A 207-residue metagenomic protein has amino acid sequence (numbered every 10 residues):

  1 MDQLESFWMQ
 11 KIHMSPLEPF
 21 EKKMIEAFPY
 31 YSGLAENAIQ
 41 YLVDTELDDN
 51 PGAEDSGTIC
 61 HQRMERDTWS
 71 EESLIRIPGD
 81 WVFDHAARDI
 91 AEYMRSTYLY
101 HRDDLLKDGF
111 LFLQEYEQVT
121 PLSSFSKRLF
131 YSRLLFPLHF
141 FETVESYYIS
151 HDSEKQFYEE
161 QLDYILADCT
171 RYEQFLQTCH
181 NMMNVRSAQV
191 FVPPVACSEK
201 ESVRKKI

Functional and structural regions predicted by a protein language model:
M1-I59, L111, E160-D163: ATP-dependent phospho-/nucleotidyl transfer catalytic cores
M24, G57, F83-A86, L105 (+1 more regions): Active-site-proximal structural scaffolding
E36, Q40, D44-L47, E65-S70 (+2 more regions): Short helix-capping and hinge/turn segments at secondary-structure transitions, especially at repeat and domain
Y41-I90: Active-site acidic catalytic loop and adjacent metal/ATP-binding pocket of ATP-dependent phosphoryl transfer enzymes
A87-P121, L134-E154: Active-site activation/catalytic loop segments of kinase-like enzymes and analogous catalytic loops in related
L122-S126: Helix N-cap / loop-to-helix initiation motif
F141-I207: ATP/Mg2+ or Mg2+-diphosphate-binding catalytic cores that bind nucleotide phosphates or diphosphates via glycine-rich
